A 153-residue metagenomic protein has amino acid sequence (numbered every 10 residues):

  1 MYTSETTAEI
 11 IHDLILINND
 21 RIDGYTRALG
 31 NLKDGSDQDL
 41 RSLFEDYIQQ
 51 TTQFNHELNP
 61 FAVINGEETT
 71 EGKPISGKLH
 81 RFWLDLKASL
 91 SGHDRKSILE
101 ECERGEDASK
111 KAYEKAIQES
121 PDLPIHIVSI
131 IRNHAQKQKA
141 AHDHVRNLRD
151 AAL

Functional and structural regions predicted by a protein language model:
M1-E9, S36, P60-G66, A88-K96: Short, charged, low-complexity loops and linkers
E5, G30, Q49, V63 (+4 more regions): Small-residue-biased structural context
T6-L16, S36-H56, I98-C102, H126-K137: Alpha-helical scaffold segments that form or flank carboxylate-/histidine-based iron centers
I10-L32, H80-H126, I130: Acidic/histidine-rich alpha-helical segments that form the ligand environment of transition-metal centers
N19, I48, T52, G66-T69 (+3 more regions): Residues at alpha-helix boundaries and short interhelical turns
Q38-S76, V145-L148: Conserved alpha-helical segments that form or flank metal/cofactor-binding pockets of metalloenzymes
